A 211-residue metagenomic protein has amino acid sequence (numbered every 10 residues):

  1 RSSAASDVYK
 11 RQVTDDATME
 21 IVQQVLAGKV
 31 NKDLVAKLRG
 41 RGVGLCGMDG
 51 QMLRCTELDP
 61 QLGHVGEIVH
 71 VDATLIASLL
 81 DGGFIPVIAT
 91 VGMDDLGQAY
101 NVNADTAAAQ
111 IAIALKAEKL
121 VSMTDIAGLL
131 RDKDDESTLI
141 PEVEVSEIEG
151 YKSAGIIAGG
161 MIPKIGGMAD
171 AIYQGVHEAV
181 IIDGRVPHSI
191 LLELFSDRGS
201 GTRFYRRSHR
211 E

Functional and structural regions predicted by a protein language model:
R1-A5, Y9: Single conserved hydrophobic/aromatic residue that forms the stacking wall/gate of nucleotide- or nucleobase-binding
R11-R41, A89-I111, I140-S189: Polyanion-binding loop/helix "lid" in catalytic or ligand-binding cores
T14-D15, K37, I68-A73, A77-I85 (+5 more regions): Solvent-exposed alpha-helices and their adjacent loops that cap or buttress functional pockets in soluble metabolic
V25-K32, G40-A107: Glycine-rich phosphate- or other oxyanion-binding loops that anchor nucleotides, phosphorylated ligands
C46-D49, L115-L130, I181-I182: Glycine-rich phosphate/pyrophosphate-binding loops and their adjacent beta-strand/loop elements at enzyme active sites
E67-A73, S78, N101-M123, S137-A154 (+1 more regions): Gly/Ser/Thr-rich active-site loops/lids in small-molecule metabolic enzymes that frequently grip phosphoryl groups
L79-D94, T124-V145: Active-site rim beta-loop-alpha module in soluble metabolic enzymes
S189-E211: Short, basic/aromatic-enriched C-terminal tail that caps enzymatic domains
